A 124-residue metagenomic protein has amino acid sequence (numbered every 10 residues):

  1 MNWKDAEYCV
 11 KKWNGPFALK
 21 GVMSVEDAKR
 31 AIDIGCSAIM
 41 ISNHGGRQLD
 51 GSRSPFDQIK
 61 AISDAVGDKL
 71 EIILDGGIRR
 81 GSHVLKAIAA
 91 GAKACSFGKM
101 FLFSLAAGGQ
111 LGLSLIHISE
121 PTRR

Functional and structural regions predicted by a protein language model:
M1-L74, L85, A90-K93, F97-F103: Alpha/beta enzyme core
D64, L111-G112: Glycine-/small-residue-rich beta-strand-loop submotif within the FAD-binding core of flavoenzymes
G67, G108-G109: Glycine-centered helix-coil hinge/cap
G77-I78: A short glycine-centered flexible hinge/capping loop motif at secondary-structure junctions
S114-R123: Residue-level detector of conserved catalytic or cofactor/ligand-binding positions in enzyme active sites
